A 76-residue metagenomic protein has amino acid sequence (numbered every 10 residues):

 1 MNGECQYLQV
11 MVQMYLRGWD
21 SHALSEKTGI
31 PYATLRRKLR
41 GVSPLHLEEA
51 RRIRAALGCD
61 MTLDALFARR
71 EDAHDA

Functional and structural regions predicted by a protein language model:
M1-A23: A short, Lys/Arg-rich alpha-helix, primarily the initiator
Q13, G18, R37, L63-A76: Short, charged recognition helix plus adjacent turn of helix-turn-helix-like nucleic-acid-binding domains
G18-R37: Short alpha-helical DNA-recognition segment
P31, V42, R70-A73: The DNA-recognition helices of helix-turn-helix-type DNA-binding domains
V42-A55: Short, basic-rich loop-to-helix N-cap that marks the start of a DNA-contacting helix
